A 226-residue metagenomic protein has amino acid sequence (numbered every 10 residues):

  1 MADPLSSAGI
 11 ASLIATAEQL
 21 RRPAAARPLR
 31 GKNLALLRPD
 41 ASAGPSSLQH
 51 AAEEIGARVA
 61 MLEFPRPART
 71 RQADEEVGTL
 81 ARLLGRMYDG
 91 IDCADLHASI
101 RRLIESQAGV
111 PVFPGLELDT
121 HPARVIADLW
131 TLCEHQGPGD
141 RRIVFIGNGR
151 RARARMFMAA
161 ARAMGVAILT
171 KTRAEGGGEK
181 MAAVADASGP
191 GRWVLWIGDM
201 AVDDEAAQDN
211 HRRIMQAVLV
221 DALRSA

Functional and structural regions predicted by a protein language model:
M1-G44: Positively charged, low-complexity intrinsically disordered leader regions
M1-L13, G90-T120: Helix-enriched interaction subdomains in cytosolic or periplasmic regions, typified by TIR/SEFIR signaling/NADase cores
N33-M87: Active-site cofactor/substrate anionic-group-binding motifs, chiefly glycine- and Lys/Arg-rich phosphate-binding loops
A35-R58, C133-D186: Glycine-rich phosphate/diphosphate-binding loop of Rossmann-like nucleotide-binding domains
I55, M87, Q107-V110, M164: Short, structured coil segments at secondary-structure junctions
G115-T131, N210-R213: A glycine-rich, Thr/Ser-enriched phosphate-binding loop motif common to dinucleotide/cofactor-binding enzymes
T170-A226: C-terminal functional extensions of proteins
